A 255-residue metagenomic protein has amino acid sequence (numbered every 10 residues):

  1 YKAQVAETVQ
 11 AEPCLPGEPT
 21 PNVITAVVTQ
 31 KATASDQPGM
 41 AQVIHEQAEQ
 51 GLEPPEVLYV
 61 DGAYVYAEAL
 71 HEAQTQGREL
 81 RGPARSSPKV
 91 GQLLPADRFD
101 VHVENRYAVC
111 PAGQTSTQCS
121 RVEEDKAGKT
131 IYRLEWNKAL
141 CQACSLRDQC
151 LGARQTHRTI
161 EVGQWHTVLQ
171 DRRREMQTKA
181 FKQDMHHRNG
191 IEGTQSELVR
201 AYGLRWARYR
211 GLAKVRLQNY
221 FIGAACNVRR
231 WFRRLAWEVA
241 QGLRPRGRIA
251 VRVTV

Functional and structural regions predicted by a protein language model:
Y1-V255: Anion-binding and metal-coordination hotspots
